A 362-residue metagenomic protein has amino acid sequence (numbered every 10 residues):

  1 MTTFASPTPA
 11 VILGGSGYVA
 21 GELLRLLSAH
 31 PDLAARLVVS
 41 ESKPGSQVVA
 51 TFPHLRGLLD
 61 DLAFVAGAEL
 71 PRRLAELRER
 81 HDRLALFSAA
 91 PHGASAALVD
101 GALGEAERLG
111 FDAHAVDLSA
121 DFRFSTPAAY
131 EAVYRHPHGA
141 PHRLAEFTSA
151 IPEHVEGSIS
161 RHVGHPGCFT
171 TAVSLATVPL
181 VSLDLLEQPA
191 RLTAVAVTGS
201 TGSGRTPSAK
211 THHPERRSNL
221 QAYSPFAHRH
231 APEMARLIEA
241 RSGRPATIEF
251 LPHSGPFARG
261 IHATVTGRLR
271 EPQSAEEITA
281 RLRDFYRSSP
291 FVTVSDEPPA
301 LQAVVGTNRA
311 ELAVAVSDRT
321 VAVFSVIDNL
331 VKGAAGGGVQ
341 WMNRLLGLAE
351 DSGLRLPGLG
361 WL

Functional and structural regions predicted by a protein language model:
M1-R216, Y223-P225, G243, A315-S317 (+1 more regions): N-terminal Rossmann-like NAD(P) cofactor-binding subdomain of oxidoreductases, focused on the glycine-rich
L24, S174-V181, A231-A235, R283 (+1 more regions): Predominant activation on well-ordered alpha-helical scaffold segments within soluble catalytic domains
L26, H30, L183, L237 (+4 more regions): Change "in soluble alpha/beta enzymes" to "in soluble alpha/beta proteins
A35, P189-T193, P245-E249, F291-S295 (+1 more regions): A short coil-to-beta-strand element that immediately follows conserved catalytic motifs
L62, S149, L192, Q221 (+4 more regions): A broad, low-specificity signal marking well-ordered, structured residues that form hydrophobic/aromatic
R80, A263-L362: C-terminal active-site/capping subdomain that shapes the small-molecule cofactor and substrate pocket of enzyme
K210-R309: Contiguous C-terminal substrate-recognition/catalytic subdomains in enzyme active sites
